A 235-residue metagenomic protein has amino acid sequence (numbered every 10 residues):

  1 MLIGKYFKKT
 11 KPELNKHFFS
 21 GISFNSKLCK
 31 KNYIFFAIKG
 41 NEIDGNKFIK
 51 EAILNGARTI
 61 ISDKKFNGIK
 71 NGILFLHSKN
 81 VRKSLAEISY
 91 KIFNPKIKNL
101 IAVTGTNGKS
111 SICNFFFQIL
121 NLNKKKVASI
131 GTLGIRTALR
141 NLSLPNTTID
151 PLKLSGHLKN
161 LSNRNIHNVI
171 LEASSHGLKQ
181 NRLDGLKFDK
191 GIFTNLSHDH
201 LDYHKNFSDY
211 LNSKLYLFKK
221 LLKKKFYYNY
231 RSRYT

Functional and structural regions predicted by a protein language model:
M1-E87, K91: N-terminal leader/targeting and accessory segments in enzymes
G4, S62, F66-N71, S162-H167 (+3 more regions): Acidic, Mg2+-coordinating active-site environments of NTP-dependent enzymes
E13-I22, K83-A86, I149-L152, L171-H176 (+1 more regions): Short gly/ser/thr-rich secondary-structure transition/capping motifs
Y33, A52, I88, V103 (+6 more regions): Residue-level signal for inorganic ion chemistry
F75-H77, L100, V127-S129, G191 (+1 more regions): Conserved beta-strand scaffold positions in the cores of enzyme catalytic domains, especially in NTP/NDP-utilizing
S89-R140: Walker A (P-loop) phosphate-binding motif
G131-K153, H157: P-loop NTPase switch/communication element
